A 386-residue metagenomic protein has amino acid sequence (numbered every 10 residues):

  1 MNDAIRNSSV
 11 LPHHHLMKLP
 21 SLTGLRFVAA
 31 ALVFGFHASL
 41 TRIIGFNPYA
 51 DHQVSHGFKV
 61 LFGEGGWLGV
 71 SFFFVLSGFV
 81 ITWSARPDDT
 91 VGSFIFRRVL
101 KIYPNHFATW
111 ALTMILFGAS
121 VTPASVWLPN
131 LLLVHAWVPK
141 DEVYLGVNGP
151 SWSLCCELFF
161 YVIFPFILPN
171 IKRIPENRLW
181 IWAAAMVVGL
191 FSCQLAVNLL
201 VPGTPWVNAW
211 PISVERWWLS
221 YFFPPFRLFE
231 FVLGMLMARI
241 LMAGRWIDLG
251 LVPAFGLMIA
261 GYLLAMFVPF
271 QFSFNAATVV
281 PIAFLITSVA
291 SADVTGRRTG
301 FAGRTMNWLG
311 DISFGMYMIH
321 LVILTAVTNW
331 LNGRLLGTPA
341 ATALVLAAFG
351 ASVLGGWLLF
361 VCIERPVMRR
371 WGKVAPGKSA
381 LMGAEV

Functional and structural regions predicted by a protein language model:
M1-H14, I171, T299-M306, L321-V386: C-terminal "closing" transmembrane helix and its immediate cytosolic amphipathic cap in multi-pass membrane proteins
H14-V28, R178: N-terminal membrane topogenic signal
T23, L32, G63-G66, P129-C155 (+2 more regions): Aromatic-enriched alpha-helical transmembrane segments of multi-pass intramembrane proteins
L25, A29, W67-V70, F74 (+11 more regions): Transmembrane alpha-helical segments and their boundary/interface "anchor" motifs in multi-pass integral membrane
V33-G45, Q194: Alpha-helical transmembrane segments of multi-pass membrane proteins
S39, T82-R86, T113-F117, L168 (+11 more regions): Membrane-water interface at transmembrane helix exits
P48-V60, A209-I212: Perimembrane loop-to-helix junctions flanking transmembrane segments
P281-S291: Alpha-helical transmembrane segments and their membrane-interface exit regions
